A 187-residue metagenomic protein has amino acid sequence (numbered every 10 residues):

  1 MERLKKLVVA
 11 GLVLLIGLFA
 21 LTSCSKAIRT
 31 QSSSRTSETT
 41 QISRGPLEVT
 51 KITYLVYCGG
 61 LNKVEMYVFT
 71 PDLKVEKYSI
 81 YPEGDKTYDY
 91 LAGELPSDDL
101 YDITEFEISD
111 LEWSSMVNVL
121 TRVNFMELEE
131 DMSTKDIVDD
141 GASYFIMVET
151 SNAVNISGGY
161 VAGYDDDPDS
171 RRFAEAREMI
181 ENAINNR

Functional and structural regions predicted by a protein language model:
E2-G11: Bacterial N-terminal signal peptides that target proteins for export
G11-L18: Alpha-helical transmembrane segments
A20-S23: C-terminal motif of bacterial Sec signal peptides marking the signal peptidase cleavage site
K26-L61, M126-R187: Short, well-ordered, aromatic-rich surface patches in folded extracellular/luminal domains
E65-D85: Short, flexible N-terminal segments of the mature chain
D72, E107-S114, V148-V154: A short, structured loop/turn motif at beta-sheet edges
Y81, D85-I103, G159: Acidic/histidine-rich, surface-exposed loop or edge segments in extracytoplasmic proteins
T104, I108-G141: Short, internal acidic amphipathic alpha-helical interface segments that mediate docking to partner proteins
